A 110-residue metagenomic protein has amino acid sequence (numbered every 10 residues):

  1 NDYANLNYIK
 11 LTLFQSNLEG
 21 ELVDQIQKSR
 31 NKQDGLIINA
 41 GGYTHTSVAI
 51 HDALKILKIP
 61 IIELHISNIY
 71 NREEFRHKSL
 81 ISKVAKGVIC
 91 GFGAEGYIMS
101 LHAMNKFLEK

Functional and structural regions predicted by a protein language model:
N1-N5: Short catalytic helix/loop segments, enriched in acidic residues and glycine and frequently bearing histidine
K10-G20: Short beta->alpha junction loops
K28, S47-K58: Short Gly/Thr/Asp-enriched flexible loops that form oxyanion-binding sites at enzyme active sites
S29-L36: Short acidic/histidine-rich motifs immediately flanking catalytic phosphotransfer sites in two-component signaling
G41-T44, S67-I69: Short glycine-rich anion-binding loops that position phosphate/pyrophosphate groups of nucleotides and phosphorylated
I56-R72: Short, acidic/small-residue loops that bind anionic groups at enzyme active sites
R76-A94: Short beta-strand elements at the ligand-binding edges of bilobed clamshell
C90-K110: A charged, well-structured terminal subsegment
